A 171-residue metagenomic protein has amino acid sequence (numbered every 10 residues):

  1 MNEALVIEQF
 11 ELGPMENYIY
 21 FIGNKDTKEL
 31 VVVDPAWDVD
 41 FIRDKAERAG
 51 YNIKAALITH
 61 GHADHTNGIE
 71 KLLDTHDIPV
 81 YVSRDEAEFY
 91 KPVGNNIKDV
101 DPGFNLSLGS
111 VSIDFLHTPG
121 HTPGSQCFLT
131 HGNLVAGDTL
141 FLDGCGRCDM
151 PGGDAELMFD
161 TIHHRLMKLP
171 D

Functional and structural regions predicted by a protein language model:
M1-I7, E86, I113: Short Pro/Gly-enriched beta-strand edge/turn motifs at strand-loop
N2-A49, C127-G137: Conserved beta-strand hairpin/beta-sheet module of binuclear metal-dependent hydrolase folds, prominently
E8-E11, V32-V33, A56-T59, L116-T118 (+1 more regions): Short, flexible loop segments at the rims of nucleotide/cofactor-binding pockets, characterized by
F10, Y20-F21, G103-L129: Core dinuclear metal-dependent hydrolase active-site scaffold
E16, T27-L30, W37-D114: Active-site HxH/HxHxD metal-binding segment of metal-dependent hydrolases
I22, D34, H60, L72 (+3 more regions): Divalent metal-coordination and catalytic microenvironments
P35, T66, M158-I162: Aromatic/hydrophobic pocket-lining residues that form the small-molecule binding cavity in soluble enzyme cores
H117, P123-D171: Metallo-beta-lactamase
